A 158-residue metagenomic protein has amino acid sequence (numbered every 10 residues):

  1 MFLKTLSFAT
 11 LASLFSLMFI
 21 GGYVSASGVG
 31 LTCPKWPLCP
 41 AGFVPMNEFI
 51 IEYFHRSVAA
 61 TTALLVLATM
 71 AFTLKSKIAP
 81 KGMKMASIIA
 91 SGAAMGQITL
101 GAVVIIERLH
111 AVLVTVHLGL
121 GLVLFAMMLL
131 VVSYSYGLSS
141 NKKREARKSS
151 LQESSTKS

Functional and structural regions predicted by a protein language model:
M1-S158: Polytopic transmembrane helical bundles with strong interfacial aromatic enrichment
